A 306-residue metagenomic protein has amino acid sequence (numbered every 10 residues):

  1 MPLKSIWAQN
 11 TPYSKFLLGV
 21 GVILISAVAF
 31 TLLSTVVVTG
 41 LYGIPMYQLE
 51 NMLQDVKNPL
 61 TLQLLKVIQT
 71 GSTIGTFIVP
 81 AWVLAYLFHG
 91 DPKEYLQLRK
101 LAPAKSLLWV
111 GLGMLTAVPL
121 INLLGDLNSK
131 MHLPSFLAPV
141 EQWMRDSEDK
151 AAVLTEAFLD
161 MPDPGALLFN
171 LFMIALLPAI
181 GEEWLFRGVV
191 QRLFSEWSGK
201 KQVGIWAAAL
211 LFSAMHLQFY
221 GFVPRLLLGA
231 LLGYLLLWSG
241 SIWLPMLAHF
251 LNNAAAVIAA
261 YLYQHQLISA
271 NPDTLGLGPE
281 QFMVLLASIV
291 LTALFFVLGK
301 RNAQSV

Functional and structural regions predicted by a protein language model:
I6-A27, Q97-T116: Alpha-helical transmembrane segments and their helix-start/interface "positive-inside/aromatic belt" motifs in integral
I23-L32, I78, W82, G113-A117 (+1 more regions): Hydrophobic core of alpha-helical transmembrane segments in multi-pass integral membrane proteins
T35-F88, S106-L115, F136-E141, R145-D146: Alpha-helical transmembrane segments in multi-pass membrane proteins
L49-K57, E94-L177: Juxtamembrane helix-loop-helix connectors linking adjacent transmembrane helices in multi-pass membrane enzymes
T61-T76, E148-L177, L277-V290: Hydrophobic alpha-helical transmembrane segments
G181-A207, Y234-G240: Membrane-interface helix/loop boundary segments of multi-pass membrane proteins
S213-L275: Functionally important transmembrane alpha-helices
F250-V306: C-terminal membrane module of polytopic membrane proteins
